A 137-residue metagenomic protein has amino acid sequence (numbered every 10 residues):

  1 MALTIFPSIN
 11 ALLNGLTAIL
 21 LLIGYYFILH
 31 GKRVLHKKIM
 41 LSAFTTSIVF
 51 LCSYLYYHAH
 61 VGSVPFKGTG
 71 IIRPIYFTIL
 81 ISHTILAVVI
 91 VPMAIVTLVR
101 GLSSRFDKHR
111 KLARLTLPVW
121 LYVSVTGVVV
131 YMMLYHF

Functional and structural regions predicted by a protein language model:
M1-F137: Alpha-helical membrane insertion/targeting regions
